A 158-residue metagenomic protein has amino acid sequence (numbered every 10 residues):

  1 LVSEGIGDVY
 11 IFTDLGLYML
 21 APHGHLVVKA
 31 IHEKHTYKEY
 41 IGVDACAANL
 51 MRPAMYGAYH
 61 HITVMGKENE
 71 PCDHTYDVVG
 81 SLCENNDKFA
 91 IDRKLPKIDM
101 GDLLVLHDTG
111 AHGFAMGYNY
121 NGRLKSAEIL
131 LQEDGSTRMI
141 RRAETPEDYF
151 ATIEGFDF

Functional and structural regions predicted by a protein language model:
L1-G5: Alpha-helix-loop-beta-strand connector modules within alpha/beta enzyme cores
I6-F158: Charged (often Lys/Glu-rich) extended helix/loop segments that serve as interaction or gating elements
